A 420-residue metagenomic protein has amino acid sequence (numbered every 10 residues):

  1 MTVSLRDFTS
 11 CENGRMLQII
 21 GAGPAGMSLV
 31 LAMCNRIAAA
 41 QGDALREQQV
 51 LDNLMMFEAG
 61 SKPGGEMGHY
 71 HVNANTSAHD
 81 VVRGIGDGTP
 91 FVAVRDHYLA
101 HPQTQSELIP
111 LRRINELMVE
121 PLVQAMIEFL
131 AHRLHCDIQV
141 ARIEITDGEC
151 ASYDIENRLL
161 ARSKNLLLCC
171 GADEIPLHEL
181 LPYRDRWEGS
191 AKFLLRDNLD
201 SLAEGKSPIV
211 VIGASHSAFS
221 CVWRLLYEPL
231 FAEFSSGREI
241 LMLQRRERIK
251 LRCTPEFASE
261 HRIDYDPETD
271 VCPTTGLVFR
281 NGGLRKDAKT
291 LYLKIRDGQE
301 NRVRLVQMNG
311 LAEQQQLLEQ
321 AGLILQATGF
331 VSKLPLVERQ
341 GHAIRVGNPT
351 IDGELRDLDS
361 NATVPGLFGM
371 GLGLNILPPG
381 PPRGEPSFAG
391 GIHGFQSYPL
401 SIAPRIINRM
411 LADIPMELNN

Functional and structural regions predicted by a protein language model:
T2-S61, H97-H216, S220-N420: Flavin (primarily FAD) cofactor-binding/catalytic cores of flavoenzymes
G60-R113: Active-site-adjacent segment of FAD-dependent monooxygenases/related oxidoreductases
